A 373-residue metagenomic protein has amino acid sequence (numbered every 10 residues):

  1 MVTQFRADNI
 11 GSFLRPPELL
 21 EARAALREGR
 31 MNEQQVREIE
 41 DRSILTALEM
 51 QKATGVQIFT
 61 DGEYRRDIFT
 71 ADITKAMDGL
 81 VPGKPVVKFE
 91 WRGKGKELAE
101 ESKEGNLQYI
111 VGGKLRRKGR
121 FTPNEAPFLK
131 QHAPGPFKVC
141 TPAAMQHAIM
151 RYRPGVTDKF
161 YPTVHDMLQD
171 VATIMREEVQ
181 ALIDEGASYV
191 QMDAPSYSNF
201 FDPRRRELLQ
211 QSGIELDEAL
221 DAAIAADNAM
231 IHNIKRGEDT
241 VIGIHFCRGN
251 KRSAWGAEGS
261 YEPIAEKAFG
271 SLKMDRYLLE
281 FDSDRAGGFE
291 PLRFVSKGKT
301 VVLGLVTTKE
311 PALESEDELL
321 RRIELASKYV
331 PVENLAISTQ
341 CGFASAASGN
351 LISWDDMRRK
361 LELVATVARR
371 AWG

Functional and structural regions predicted by a protein language model:
M1-G373: Domain-level signal for soluble alpha/beta catalytic cores
